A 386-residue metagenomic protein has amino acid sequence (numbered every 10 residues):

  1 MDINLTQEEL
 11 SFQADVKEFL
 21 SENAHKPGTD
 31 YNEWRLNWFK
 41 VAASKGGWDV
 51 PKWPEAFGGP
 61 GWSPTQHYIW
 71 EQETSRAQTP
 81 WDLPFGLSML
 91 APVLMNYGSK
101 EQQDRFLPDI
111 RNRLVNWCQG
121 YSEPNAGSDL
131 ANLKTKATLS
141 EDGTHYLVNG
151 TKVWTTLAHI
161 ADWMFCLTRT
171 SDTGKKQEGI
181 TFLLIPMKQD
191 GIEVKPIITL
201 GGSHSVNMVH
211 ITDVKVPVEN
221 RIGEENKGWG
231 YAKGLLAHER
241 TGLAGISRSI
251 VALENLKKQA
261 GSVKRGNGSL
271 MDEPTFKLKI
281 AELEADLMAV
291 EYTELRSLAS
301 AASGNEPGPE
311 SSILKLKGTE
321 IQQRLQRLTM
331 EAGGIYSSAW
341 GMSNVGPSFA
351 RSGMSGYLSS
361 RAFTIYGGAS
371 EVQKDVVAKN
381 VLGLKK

Functional and structural regions predicted by a protein language model:
M1-P84, M95, Q102-N112, K258 (+5 more regions): Amphipathic, small/basic residue-rich leader segments at the start of a protein or domain
A24-Y31, R265, P274, M288-V345: C-terminal helix-coil-helix/basic helical segment that borders enzyme active sites and/or dimer interfaces and provides
T65, I69-W70, M89, N226 (+3 more regions): Glycine-rich phosphate/cofactor-binding loops in nucleotide/flavin-utilizing enzymes
D82-E101, G127, L139: N-terminal glycine-rich flavin-associated loop
R113-Y121: A short, Trp-centered hydrophobic/proline-enriched beta-strand micro-motif
A126-G127, V153-A158, L200-G201, A362-G367: Glycine-rich phosphate/pyrophosphate-binding beta-alpha loops
T144-K195: A short core secondary-structure module
I192-V290, F363, K379: Glycine-rich beta->alpha junctions and the first turn(s) of the following alpha-helix
